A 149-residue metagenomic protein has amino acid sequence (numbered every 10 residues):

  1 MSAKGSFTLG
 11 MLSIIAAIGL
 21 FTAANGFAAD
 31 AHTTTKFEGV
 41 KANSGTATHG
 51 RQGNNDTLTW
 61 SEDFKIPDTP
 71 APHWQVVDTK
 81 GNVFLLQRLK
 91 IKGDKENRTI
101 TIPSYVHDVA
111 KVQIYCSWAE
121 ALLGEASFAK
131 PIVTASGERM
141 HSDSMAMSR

Functional and structural regions predicted by a protein language model:
S2-I14: Bacterial N-terminal signal peptides that target proteins for export
I15-A16, G26: Cleavable N-terminal signal peptides
G26-G53, L86, P131-R149: Transition segment at domain starts
L58-F64: Short amphipathic, basic-aromatic surface patches that mediate peripheral association with negatively charged
H73-V77: Beta-strand signatures of extracellular beta-sandwich domains
K80-H107: An anionic, turn-rich surface loop/hairpin at beta-sheet edges that serves as a generic interaction/coordination patch
I102-S127: Short, exposed beta-strand-loop hairpins at the edges of beta-sheets in extracellular/periplasmic proteins
